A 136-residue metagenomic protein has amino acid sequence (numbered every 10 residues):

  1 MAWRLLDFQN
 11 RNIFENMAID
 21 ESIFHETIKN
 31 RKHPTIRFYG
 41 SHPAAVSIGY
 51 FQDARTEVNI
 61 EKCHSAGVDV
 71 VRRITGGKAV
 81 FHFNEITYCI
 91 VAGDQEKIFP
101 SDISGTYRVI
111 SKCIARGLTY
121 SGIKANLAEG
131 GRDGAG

Functional and structural regions predicted by a protein language model:
M1-E57, E61, S65, D69-R73: Active-site loop/lid in soluble adenylation, ligation, and acyl-transfer enzymes
E15, V80, I86, D102-V109: Short, contiguous, pocket-lining structural segments that sit at or immediately flank catalytic/ligand-binding sites
T35, V68-V70, K78-F81, I103-G105 (+1 more regions): Short C-terminal domain-edge/linker segments immediately following a structured domain
Q52, E85, G131: Short, flexible active-site-adjacent loop segments at beta-strand->alpha-helix junctions, enriched in small/polar
E57-I98: A glycine-rich, hydrophobic loop/mini-helix early in the fold
D94, I98-G136: Catalytic beta-strand/loop module used to bind and position nucleotide/cofactor moieties in cofactor-attachment
